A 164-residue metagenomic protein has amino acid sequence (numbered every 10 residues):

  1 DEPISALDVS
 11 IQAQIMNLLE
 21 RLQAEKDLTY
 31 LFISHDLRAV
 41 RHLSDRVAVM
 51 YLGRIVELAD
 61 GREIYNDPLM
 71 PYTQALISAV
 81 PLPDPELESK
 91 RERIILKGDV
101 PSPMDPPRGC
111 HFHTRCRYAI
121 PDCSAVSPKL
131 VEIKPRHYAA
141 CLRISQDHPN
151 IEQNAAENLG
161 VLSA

Functional and structural regions predicted by a protein language model:
E2-S89: P-loop NTP-binding/switch modules centered on Walker-like glycine-rich loops
D60-A164: Charged, flexible cofactor/metal-binding loops and thiol motifs
